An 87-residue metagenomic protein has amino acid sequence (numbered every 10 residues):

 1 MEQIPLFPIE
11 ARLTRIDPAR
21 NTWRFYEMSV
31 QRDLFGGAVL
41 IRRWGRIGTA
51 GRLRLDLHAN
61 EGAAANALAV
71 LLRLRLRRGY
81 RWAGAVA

Functional and structural regions predicted by a protein language model:
M1-V39: Short N-terminal "domain-start" leader segments that mark the transition from disordered tails or signal peptides into
E2, E10, R15, H58 (+2 more regions): Disulfide-stabilized extracellular ectodomains of secreted/luminal proteins, especially beta-rich
R15-P18, G45-T49, L57, R78: Sequence-pattern detector for short linear motifs and compositional/periodic biases rather than a specific fold
T22, T49-A50, E61, W82: Enrichment for repetitive, rod-forming helical segments
M28-R54, A69, R81: Short aromatic-glycine-(Arg/Gly/Cys) micro-motifs in beta-strand/loop hairpins
A50, A59-L76: A short, charged, amphipathic alpha-helix used as a generic interaction element across diverse proteins
L74-A87: Short, mixed-charge low-complexity intrinsically disordered segments
